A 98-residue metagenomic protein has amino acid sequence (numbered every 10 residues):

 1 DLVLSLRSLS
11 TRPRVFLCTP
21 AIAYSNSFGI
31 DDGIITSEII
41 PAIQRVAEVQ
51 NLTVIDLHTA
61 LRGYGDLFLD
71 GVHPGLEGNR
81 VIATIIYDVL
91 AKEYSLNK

Functional and structural regions predicted by a protein language model:
D1-K98: Alpha-helical cap/lid subdomain in secreted, periplasmic, or secretory-pathway luminal O-acyl-processing enzymes
